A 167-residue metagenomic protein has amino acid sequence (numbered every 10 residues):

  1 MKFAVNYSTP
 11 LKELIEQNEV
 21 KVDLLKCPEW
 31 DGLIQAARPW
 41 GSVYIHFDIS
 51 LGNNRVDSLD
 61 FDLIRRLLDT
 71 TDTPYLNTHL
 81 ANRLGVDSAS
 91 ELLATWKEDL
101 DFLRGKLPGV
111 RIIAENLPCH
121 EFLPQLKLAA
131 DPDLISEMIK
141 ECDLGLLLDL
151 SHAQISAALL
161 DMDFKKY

Functional and structural regions predicted by a protein language model:
M1-L68: N-terminal pre-domain/capping segments
P10, G32, I49-L51, A81-R83 (+2 more regions): Short, solvent-exposed loop/turn segments at secondary-structure junctions
L11-E13, P132-D133, L146, F164: A generic local structural motif
V56-L146, I155: Active-site acidic/histidine proton-transfer and metal-coordination neighborhood in alpha/beta enzyme cores
D133-L134, I155-Y167: A short alpha/beta connector and helix-capping loop motif
